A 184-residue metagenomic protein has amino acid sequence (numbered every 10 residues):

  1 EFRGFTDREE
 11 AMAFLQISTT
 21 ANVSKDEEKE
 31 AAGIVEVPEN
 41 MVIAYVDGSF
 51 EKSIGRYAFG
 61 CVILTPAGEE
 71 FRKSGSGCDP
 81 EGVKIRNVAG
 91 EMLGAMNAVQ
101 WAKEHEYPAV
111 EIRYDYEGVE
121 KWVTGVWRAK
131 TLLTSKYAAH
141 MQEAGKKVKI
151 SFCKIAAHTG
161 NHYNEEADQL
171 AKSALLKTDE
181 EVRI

Functional and structural regions predicted by a protein language model:
E1-A44, F50, I54: Protein-protein interaction regions
E1-R3, Q16-K25, W101-P108, L175-V182: Short arginine-rich
R3, G82, R86-N87, A129 (+2 more regions): Pocket-edge positions in alpha/beta enzyme catalytic cores
F14-K25, V83-A89, K149-G160: Noncatalytic linker/hinge segments flanking ATPase motor cores
D26-E28, M41-Y45, L93, L132-Y137: Short amphipathic alpha-helical surface micro-motifs
E27-K29, G75-D79, Y116-E120, L133: Generic detector of short, locally flexible boundary/turn motifs and exposed helical patches
A32-A89, L93, Q100-E104, D179 (+1 more regions): RNase H-like nuclease fold core
G48-G55, M96-E166, L170, A174-L175 (+1 more regions): RNase H catalytic domain
